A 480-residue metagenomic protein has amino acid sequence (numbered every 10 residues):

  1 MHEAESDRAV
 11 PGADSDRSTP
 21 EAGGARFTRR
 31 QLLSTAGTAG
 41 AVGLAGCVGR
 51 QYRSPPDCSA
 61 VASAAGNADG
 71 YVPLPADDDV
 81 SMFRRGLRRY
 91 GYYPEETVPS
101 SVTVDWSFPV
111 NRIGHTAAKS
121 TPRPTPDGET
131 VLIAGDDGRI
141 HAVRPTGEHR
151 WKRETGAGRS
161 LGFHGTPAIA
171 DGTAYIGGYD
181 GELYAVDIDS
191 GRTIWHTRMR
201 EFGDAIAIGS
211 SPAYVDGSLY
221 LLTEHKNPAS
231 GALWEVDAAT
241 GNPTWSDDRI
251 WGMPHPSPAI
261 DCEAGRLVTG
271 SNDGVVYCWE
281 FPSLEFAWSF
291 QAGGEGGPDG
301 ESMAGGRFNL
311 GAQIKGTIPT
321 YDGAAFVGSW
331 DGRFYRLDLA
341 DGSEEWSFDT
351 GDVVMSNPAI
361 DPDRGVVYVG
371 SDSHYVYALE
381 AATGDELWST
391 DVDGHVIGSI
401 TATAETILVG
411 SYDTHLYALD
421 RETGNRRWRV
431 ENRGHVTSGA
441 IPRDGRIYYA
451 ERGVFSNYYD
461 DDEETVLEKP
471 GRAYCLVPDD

Functional and structural regions predicted by a protein language model:
M1-G24: Intrinsically disordered, low-complexity terminal tails and inter-domain linkers enriched for S/T/G/P/D/E
S18-A39: N-terminal secretory signal peptides and thylakoid transit peptides that target proteins across membranes
Q51-A118, R144-R159, S190-D204, A232-W251 (+5 more regions): Aromatic (tryptophan-biased) beta-strands that constitute blades/sheets of beta-rich domains
D77, P99, R144, I169 (+10 more regions): Short, acidic, Ser/Thr-enriched surface-loop or helix-capping motifs
D77-R85, H115-R139, S160-L183, A205-L233 (+6 more regions): Repeat-blade elements of multi-bladed beta-propeller folds
V143, V186, V236, W279 (+5 more regions): Hydrophobic/aromatic beta-strand positions that recur at structurally equivalent sites within the blades
